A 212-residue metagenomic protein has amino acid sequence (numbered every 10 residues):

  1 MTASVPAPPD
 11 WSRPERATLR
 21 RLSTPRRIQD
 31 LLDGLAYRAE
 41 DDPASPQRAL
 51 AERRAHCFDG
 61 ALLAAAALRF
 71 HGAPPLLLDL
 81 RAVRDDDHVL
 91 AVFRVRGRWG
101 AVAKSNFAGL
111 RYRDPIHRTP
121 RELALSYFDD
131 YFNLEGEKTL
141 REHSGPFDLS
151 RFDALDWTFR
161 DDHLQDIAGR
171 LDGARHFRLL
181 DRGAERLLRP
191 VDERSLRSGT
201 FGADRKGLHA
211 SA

Functional and structural regions predicted by a protein language model:
M1-A212: A structural boundary/capping signal
